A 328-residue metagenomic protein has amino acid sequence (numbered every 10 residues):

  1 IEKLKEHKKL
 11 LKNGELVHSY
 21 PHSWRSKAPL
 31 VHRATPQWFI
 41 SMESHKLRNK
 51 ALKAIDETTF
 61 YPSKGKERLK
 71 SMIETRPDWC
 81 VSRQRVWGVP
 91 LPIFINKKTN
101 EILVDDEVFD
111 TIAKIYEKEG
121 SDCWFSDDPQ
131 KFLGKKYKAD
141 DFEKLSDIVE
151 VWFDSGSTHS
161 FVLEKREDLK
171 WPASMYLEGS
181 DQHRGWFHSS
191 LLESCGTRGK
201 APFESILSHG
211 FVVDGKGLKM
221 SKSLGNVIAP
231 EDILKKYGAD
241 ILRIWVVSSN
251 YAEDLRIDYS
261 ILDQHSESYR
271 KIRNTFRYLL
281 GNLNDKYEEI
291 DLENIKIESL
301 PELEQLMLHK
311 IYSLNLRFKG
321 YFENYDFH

Functional and structural regions predicted by a protein language model:
I1-E101, L218, L224-S268, R273 (+1 more regions): Residue patterns forming the tRNA-binding/recognition surfaces of aminoacyl-tRNA synthetases and related DALR
K9, C195-G196, G281, G320: A generic secondary-structure boundary signal that marks alpha-helix termini
Y61-P62, P172, I297-P301: Generic structural signal for alpha-helix starts
R85-W87, K97, I102, D106-D254: Alpha-helical recognition segments enriched in aromatics with Gly/Pro capping that present substrate-recognition
I95, F142, K286-L316: Acidic, turn-prone loop/beta-hairpin segments
E164-K165, D254, N284, E288 (+2 more regions): Short, flexible helix-adjacent loops and helix caps
L191, Y269, R273-L280: Short, amphipathic alpha-helical segments that act as regulatory/interfacial helices in nucleotide-processing proteins
R198-K200, F276-D291: Proline-centered turn/helix-capping motifs that create local helix->coil transitions or kinks
